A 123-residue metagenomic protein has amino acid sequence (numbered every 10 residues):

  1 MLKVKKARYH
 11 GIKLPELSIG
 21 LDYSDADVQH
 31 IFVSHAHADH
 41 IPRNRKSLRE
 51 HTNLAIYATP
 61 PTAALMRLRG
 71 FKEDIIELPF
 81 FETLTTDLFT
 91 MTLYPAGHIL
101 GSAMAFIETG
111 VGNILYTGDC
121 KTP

Functional and structural regions predicted by a protein language model:
L2-D27, A38-P123: His/Asp/Glu-rich metal-coordinating catalytic cores of metallo-dependent phosphodiesterases/hydrolases acting on
I31: Hydrophobic beta-strand segment of the Class I
H35: Conserved G/P- and acidic residue-centered "switch" motifs that form tight phosphate/ATP-binding loops in soluble
